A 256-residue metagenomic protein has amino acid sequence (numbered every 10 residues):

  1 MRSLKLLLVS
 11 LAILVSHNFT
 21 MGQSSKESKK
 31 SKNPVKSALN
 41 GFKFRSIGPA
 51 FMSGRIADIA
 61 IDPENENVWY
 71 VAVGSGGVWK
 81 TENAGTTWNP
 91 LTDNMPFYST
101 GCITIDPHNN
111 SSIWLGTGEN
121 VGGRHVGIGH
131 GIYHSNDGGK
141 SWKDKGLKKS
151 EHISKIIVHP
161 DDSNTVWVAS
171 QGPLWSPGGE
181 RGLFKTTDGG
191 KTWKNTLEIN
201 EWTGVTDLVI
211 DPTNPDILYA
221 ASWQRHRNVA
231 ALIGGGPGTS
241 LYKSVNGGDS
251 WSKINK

Functional and structural regions predicted by a protein language model:
M1-K26: Bacterial Sec-dependent N-terminal signal peptides
Q23-K256: Beta-propeller blade termini and top-face loops
